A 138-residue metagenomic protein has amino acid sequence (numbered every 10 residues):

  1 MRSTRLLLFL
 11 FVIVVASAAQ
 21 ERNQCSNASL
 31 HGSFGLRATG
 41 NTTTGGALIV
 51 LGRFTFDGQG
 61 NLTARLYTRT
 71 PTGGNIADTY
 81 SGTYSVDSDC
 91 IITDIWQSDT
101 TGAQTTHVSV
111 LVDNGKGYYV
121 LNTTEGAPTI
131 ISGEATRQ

Functional and structural regions predicted by a protein language model:
R2-F9: Sec-dependent signal peptide recognition, specifically the positively charged N-region followed immediately by
F9-F11, F34: Aromatic (phenylalanine/tyrosine) cluster motif
F11-A19: Hydrophobic h-region of N-terminal signal peptides that target proteins for export in Gram-negative bacteria
A19-Q138: Mature soluble binding/inhibitory domains
